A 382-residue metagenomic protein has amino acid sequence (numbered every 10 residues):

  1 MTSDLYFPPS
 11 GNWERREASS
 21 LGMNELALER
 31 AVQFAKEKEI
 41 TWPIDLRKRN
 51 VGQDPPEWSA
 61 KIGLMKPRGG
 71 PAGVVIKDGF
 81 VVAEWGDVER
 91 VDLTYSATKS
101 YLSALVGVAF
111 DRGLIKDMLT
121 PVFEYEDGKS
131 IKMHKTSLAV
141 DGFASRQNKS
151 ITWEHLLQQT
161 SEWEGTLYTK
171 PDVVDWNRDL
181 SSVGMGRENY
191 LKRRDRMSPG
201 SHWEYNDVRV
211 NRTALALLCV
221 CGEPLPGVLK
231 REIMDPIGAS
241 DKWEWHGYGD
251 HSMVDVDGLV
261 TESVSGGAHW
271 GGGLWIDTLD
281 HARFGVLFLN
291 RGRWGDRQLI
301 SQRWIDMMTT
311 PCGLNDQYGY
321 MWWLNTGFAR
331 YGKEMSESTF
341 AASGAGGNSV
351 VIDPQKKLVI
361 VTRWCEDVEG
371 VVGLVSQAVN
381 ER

Functional and structural regions predicted by a protein language model:
M1-V88, R112-I115, E223, Q377-R382: N-terminal leader/targeting segments and the immediately adjacent pre-domain N-terminus
N12-E14, D87, V140, R194-P199 (+2 more regions): Flexible glycine/proline-enriched surface loops and loop-helix/loop-strand junctions
N24, G79, L93-M118, E124 (+4 more regions): Active-site SXXK
K61-V74, E84-K129, D141-Q147, I151 (+3 more regions): Short active-site loop at a secondary-structure junction that contains or immediately precedes the catalytic residue(s)
S100, Q159, R209-A216, G272-R293 (+1 more regions): Active-site-proximal alpha-helical segments within enzyme catalytic domains
V108-K116, T213, L218-G227, M234-K242 (+1 more regions): Bacterial peptidoglycan biogenesis and beta-lactam-recognition machinery
R112-W163, K192-R194, C219-G271: Active-site helix/loop module of the DD-peptidase/beta-lactamase fold, centered on the serine-lysine SxxK catalytic
H246, H251-A268, T309-V359: Active-site Gly/Thr loop motif
